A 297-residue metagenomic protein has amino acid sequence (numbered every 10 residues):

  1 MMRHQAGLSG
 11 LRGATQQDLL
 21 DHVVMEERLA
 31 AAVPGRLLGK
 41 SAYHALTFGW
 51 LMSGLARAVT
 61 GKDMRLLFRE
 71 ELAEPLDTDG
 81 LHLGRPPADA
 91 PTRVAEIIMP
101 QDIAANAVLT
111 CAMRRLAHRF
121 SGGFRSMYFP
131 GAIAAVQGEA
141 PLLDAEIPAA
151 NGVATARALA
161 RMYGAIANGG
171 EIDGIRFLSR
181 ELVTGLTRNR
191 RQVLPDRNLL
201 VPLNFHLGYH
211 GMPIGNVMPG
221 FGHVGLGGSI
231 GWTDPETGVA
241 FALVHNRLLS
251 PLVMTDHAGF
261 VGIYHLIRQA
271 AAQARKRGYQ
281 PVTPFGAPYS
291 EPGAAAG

Functional and structural regions predicted by a protein language model:
M1-L46, G54, T60, F129-I133: Active-site-proximal loop and beta-strand segments within enzyme catalytic domains
L8, G49, R247-L248: Solvent-exposed loop/turn segments at secondary-structure junctions within structured extracellular/periplasmic domains
V24, L51, F68: Short Gly/charged-rich anion-binding patches and loops
K40, A45, R57-D79, A88-G297: Catalytic loop of the DD-peptidase/beta-lactamase superfamily, centered on the K-T-G motif and neighboring
L51-M52, A145: Short hydrophobic "helix-edge" motifs at membrane interfaces and signal-peptide entry regions
H82-L83: Extended amphipathic alpha-helical segments with heptad-repeat/coiled-coil character used for oligomerization, fusion
